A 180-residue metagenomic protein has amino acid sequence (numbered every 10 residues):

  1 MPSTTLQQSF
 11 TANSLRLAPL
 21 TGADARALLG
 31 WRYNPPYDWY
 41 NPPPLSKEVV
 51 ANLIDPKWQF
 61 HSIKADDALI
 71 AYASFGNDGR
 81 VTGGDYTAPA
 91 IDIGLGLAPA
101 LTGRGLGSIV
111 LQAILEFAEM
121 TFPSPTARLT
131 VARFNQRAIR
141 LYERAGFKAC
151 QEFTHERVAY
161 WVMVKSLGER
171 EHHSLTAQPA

Functional and structural regions predicted by a protein language model:
P2-F10, T154, V158-A180: Terminal substrate-recognition subdomain of acyl/acetyltransferases
S14-L28: A short beta-loop-alpha structural element at the N-terminal edge of CoA-dependent acyl/N-acetyltransferase catalytic
G22, W31-A100, F117-T121, F153 (+2 more regions): Acetyl-CoA-dependent GNAT
G103-F117, R140-R144: Conserved acetyl-CoA-binding loop-helix of GNAT-fold acetyltransferases
M120-T130: Conserved GNAT acetyl-CoA-binding A-motif
R128-I139, H155-A159: Conserved beta-strand-loop-alpha-helix junction that forms the acyl-donor binding cleft
E143-E152: Conserved acetyl-CoA-binding loop of GNAT-fold acetyltransferases
